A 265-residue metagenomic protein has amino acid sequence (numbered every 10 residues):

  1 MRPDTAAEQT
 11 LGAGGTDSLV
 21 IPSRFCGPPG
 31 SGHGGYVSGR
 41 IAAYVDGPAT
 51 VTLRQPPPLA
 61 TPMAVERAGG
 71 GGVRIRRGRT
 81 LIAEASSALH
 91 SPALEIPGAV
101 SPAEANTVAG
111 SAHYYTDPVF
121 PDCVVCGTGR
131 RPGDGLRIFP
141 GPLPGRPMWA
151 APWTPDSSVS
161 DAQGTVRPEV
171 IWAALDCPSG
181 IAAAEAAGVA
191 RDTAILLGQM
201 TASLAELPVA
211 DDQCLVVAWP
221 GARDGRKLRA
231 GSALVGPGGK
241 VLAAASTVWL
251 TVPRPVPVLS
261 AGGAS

Functional and structural regions predicted by a protein language model:
M1-S18, G70-T165, S265: Non-catalytic linker/capping segments at the edges of enzyme domains
G14-S18, P48, R146-A150, Q199 (+2 more regions): Intrinsic-disorder/low-complexity, polar/charged segments enriched in Ser/Thr/Lys/Arg/Asp/Glu/Gln
D17-C26: A short, surface-exposed helix-loop junction/capping segment
V20, T52, P152-T154, S203 (+1 more regions): Generic structural detector for well-ordered beta-strands
F25-G32, V37-A64, A68-G69, P178-V216: Hydrophobic beta-strand-centered segment that forms part of the acyl-chain substrate-binding groove
T50, G72-R76, G231-A233: Residue-level detector of beta-strand face positions
L136-A205: A mid-sequence, solvent-exposed acidic-amphipathic segment
T193-S265: Accessory, usually C-terminal, subdomains that scaffold auxiliary metal cofactors
